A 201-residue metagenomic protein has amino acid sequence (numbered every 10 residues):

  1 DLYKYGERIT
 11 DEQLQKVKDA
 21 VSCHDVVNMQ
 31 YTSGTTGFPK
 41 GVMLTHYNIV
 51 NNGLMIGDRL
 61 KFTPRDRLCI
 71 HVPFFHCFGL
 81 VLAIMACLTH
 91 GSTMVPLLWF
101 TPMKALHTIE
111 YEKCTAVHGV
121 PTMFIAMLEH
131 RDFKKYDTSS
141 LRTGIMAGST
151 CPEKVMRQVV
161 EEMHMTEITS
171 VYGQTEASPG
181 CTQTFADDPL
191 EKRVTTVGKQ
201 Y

Functional and structural regions predicted by a protein language model:
D1-Y5, D132: Structural core segment of the AMP-binding/adenylate-forming
Y5-Y31, F38, K61-R67: Conserved pre-ATP/AMP-binding loop-to-beta segment of ANL
H24-G37, V42, G53, G57 (+1 more regions): ATP phosphate-binding P-loop of adenylate-forming
V26, T32-T35, L68, F74 (+5 more regions): Conserved S/T- and glycine-rich ATP-binding loop of Class I adenylate-forming
K40-M43, I70-H71, S92-W99, T169: Short beta-strand->loop structural element characteristic of the AMP-binding/adenylate-forming
V50-R67, F75-A116, H130, Y201: Conserved AMP-binding/adenylation subdomain of ANL enzymes
C114-G119, L128-T196, Y201: Gly/Ser/Thr-rich phosphate-binding loop
